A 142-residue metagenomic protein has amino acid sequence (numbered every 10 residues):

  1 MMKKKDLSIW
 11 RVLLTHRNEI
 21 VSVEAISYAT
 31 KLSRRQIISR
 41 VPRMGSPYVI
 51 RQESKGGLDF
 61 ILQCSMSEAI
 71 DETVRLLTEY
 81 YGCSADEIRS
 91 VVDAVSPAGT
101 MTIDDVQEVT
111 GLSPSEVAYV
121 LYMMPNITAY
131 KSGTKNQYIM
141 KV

Functional and structural regions predicted by a protein language model:
M1-S8, S67-R89: Short alpha-helical segments that sit at the start of domains
D6-L14, R89-D93, A118: Hydrophobic residues on short alpha-helical segments
H16-S22, S96-T102: Short capping segments at the starts of secondary-structure elements
A25-S27, D105-Q107: A short acidic, leucine-rich amphipathic alpha-helix
L32-R43, L112-M123: Short amphipathic alpha-helical interaction segments
S39-S46, I50-E79: Long, low-complexity, charged/polar intrinsically disordered regions in eukaryotic proteins
V49, E53-K55, A98, G111 (+1 more regions): Acidic, low-complexity, intrinsically disordered interaction modules
Y81-G82, D86, D93, Y119-Y122 (+2 more regions): Long, charge-rich, low-complexity intrinsically disordered regions
